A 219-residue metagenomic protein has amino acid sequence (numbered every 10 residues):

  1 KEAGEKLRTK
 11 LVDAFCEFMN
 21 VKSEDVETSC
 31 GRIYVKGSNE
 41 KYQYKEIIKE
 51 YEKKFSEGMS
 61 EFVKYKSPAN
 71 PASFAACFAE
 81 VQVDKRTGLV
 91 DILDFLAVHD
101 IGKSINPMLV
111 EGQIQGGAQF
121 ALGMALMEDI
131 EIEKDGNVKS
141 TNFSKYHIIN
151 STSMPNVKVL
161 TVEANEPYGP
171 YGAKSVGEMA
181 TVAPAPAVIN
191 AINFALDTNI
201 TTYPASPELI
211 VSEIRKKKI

Functional and structural regions predicted by a protein language model:
K1-I219: C-terminal catalytic domains of large/alpha subunits in multi-subunit enzymes
